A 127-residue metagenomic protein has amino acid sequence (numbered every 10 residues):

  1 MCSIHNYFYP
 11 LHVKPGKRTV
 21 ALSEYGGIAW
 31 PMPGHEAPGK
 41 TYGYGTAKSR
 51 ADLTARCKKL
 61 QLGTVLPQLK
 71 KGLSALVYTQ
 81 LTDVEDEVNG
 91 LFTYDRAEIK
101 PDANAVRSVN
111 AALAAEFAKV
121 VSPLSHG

Functional and structural regions predicted by a protein language model:
M1-A97, S122: Substrate-binding/catalytic cleft of secreted carbohydrate-active enzymes, primarily glycoside hydrolases
T93-H126: Catalytic cores of secreted or luminal carbohydrate-active enzymes
